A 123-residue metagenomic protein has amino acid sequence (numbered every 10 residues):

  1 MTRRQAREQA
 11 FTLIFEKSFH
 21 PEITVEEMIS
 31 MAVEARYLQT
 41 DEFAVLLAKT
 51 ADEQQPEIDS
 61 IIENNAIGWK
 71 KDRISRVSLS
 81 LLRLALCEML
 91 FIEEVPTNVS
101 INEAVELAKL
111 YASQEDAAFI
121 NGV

Functional and structural regions predicted by a protein language model:
M1-V123: N-terminal interaction/assembly modules
